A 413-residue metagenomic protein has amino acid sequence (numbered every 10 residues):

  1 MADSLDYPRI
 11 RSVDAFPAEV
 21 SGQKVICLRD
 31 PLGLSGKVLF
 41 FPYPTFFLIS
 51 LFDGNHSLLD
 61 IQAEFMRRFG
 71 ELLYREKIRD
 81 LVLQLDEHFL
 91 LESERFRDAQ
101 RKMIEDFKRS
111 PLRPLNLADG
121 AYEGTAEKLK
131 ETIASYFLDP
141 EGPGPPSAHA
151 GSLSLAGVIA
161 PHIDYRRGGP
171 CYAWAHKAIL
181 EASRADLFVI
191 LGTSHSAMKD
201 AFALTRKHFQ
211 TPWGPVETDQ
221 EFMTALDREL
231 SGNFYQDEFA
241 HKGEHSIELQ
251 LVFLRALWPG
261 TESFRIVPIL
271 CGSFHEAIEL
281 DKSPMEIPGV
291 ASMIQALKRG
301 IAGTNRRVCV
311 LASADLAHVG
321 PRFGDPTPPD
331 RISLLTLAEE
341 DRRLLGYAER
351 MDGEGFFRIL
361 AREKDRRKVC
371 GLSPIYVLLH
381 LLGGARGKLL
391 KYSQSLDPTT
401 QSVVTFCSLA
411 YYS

Functional and structural regions predicted by a protein language model:
M1-L34: Long, low-complexity, charged/polar intrinsically disordered regions in eukaryotic proteins
S4, Q401-V403, S413: C-terminal regulatory/interaction regions
F16-V20, K37-L39, L51, S147-A150 (+1 more regions): Short secondary-structure boundary/capping segments within folded domains
Q23, V404-S408: Short hydrophobic/aromatic beta-strand or adjacent loop that forms the aromatic wall/cage of a ligand/substrate-binding
K24, L32-E123, E127: Long, charge-rich, low-complexity alpha-helical segments
D30, Y411-S413: Active-site beta-strand termini and strand-to-loop segments that position acidic
P111-Y376, H380-R386, Y392-Q401, A410: Active-site histidine-anchored catalytic micro-motif
